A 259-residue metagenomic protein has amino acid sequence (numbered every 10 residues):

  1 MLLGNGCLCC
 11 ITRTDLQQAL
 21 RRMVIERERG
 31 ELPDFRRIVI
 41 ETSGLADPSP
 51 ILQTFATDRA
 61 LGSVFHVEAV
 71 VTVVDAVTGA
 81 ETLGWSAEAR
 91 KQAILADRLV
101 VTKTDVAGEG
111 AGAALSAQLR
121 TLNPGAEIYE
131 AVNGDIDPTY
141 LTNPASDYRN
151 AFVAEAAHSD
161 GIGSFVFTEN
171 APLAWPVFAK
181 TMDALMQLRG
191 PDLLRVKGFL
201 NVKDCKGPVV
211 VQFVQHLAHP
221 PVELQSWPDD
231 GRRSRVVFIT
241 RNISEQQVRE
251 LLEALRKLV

Functional and structural regions predicted by a protein language model:
M1-T82: Nucleotide-state-sensitive switch-loop elements of NTP-binding domains
W85, K91-S234, R241-V259: C-terminal accessory "lid"/substrate-recognition subdomains
